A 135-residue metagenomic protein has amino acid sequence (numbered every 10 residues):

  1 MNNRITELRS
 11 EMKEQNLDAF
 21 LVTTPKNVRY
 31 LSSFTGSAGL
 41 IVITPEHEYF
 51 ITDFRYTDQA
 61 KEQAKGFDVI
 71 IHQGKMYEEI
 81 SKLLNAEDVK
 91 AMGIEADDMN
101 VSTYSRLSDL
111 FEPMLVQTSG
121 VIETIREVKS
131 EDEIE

Functional and structural regions predicted by a protein language model:
M1-N85, E133: N-terminal accessory/capping or targeting/presequence segment of soluble
Y77-E135: Flexible, acidic/His-enriched mid-domain "rim/lid" segments that flank
